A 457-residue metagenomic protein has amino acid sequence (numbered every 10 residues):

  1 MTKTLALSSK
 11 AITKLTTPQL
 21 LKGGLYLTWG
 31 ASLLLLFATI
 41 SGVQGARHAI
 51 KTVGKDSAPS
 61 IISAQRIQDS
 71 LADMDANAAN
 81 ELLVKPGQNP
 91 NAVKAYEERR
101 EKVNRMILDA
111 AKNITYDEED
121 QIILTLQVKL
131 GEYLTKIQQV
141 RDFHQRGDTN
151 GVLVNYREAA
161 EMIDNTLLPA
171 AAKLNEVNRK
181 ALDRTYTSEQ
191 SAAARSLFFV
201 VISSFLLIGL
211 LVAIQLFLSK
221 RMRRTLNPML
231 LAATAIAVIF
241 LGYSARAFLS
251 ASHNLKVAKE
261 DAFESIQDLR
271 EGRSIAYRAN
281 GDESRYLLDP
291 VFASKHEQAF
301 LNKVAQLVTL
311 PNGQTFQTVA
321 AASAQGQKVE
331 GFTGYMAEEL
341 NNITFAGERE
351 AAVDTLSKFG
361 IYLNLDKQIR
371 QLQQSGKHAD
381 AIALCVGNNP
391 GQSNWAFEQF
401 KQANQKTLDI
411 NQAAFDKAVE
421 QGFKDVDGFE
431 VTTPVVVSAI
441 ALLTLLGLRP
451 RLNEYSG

Functional and structural regions predicted by a protein language model:
M1-G23, A31-L34, A38-A64, Q68-N77 (+2 more regions): N-terminal membrane-targeting/anchoring modules of bacterial envelope and secretion proteins
T2-K22, G42, A194-A251, P434-G457: Juxtamembrane interface at the cytosolic side of transmembrane helices
T28-L33, F37-I40, K367, V436 (+1 more regions): Polytopic transmembrane helical bundles with strong interfacial aromatic enrichment
L36-L71, A193-L197, A237-A276, D425-F429: Amphipathic alpha-helical segments and their boundaries
A49-T125, G151, A258-D354, C385: Membrane-proximal N-terminal soluble sensing/regulatory segments of transmembrane proteins
D117-S191, T333-K401, V419: Polar/charged, Q/E/K-enriched amphipathic alpha-helical segments with strong coiled-coil propensity that act as
L182-V201, F415-T432: Membrane-interface helix-start motif
E264-I266, R270-E271, V386-A414: Extracellular/periplasmic juxtamembrane segments that couple receptor/chemosensory ectodomains to their
